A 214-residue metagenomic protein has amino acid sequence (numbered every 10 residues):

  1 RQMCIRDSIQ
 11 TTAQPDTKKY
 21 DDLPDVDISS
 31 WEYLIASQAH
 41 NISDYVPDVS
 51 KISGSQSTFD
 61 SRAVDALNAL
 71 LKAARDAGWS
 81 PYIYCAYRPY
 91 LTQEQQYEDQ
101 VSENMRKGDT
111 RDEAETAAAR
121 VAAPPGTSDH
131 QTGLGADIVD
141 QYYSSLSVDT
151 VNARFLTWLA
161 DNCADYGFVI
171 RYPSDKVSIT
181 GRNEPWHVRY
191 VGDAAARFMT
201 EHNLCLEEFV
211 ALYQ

Functional and structural regions predicted by a protein language model:
R1-I5: Short, small-residue-biased leader/transition segments that mark boundaries at the very start of proteins
R6-Q214: Extracytoplasmic cell-surface/polysaccharide-interacting catalytic and binding patches
